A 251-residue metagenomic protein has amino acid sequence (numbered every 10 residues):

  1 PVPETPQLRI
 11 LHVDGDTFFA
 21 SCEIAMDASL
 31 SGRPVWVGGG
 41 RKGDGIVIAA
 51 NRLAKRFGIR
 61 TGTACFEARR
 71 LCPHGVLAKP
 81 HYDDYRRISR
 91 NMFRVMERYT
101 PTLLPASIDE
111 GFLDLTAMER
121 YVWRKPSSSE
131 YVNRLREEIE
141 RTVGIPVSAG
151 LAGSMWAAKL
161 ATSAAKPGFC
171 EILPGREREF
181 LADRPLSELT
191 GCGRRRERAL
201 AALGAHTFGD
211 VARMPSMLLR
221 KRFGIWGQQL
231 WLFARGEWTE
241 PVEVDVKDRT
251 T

Functional and structural regions predicted by a protein language model:
P1-I108, F112, E119: Residues that scaffold, gate, or flank divalent-cation-dependent active/transport sites
P3-T5, R196-T251: DNA-contacting surface of Y-family translesion DNA polymerases
C22-I24, I48-A50, A157-A165, G224 (+1 more regions): Short acidic, glycine/serine/threonine-rich loops at helix termini
N91, V95-Y99, R134-V143, A199 (+2 more regions): Generic non-transmembrane alpha-helical segments
I108-T116, G153-A158: Short, conserved phosphate-binding/catalytic loop or strand-edge motifs used in phosphoryl-/nucleotidyl-transfer
L113-R136, G204: Catalytic palm subdomain of template-directed nucleic-acid polymerases, centered on the conserved carboxylate motif
S127-S187: Long, highly charged, low-complexity intrinsically disordered interaction regions that mediate electrostatic DNA/RNA
